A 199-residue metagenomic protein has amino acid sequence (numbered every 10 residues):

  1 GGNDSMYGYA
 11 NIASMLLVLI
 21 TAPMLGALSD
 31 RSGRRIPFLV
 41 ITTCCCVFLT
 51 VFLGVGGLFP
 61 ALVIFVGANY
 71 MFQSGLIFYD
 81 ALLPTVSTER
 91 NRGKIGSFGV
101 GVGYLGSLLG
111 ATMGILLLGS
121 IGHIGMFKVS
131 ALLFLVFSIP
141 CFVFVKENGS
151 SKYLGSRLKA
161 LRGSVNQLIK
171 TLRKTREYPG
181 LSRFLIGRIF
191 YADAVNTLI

Functional and structural regions predicted by a protein language model:
Y7-A27: Central cavity-lining transmembrane alpha-helices of secondary-active solute carriers, predominantly the Major
L19, G93-I115: Glycine-rich segments within core transmembrane alpha-helices of 12-TM secondary carriers
I36-F52: Structural signature of the two symmetry-related core transmembrane helices
C45, L49, G56-G75: Hydrophobic core of transmembrane alpha-helices in multi-pass small-molecule transporters, especially MFS/SLC-type
I64-V102: Cytoplasmic helix-loop-helix junction between adjacent transmembrane helices in 12-TM secondary transporters
T85, S138-S156: Helix-loop junctions on the cytosolic side of multi-pass membrane transporters, especially the intracellular loop
I124-V143: Symmetry-related core transmembrane helices of the 12-TM Major Facilitator Superfamily/SLC fold
N148-I186: Juxtamembrane intracellular "pre-TM" segments in multi-pass secondary transporters
